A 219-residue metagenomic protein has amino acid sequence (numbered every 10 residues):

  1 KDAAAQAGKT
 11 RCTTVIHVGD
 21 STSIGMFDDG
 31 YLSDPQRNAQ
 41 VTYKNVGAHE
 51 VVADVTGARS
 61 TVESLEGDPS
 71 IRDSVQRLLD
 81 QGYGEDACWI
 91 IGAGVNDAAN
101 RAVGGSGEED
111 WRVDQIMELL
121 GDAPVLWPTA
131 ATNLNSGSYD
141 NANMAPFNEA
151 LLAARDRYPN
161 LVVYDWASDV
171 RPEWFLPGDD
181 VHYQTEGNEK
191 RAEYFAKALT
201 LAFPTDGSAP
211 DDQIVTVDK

Functional and structural regions predicted by a protein language model:
K1-V18, T22-D29, A202-K219: N-terminal secretory targeting modules
D2-A3, G47, E149, A153: Residue-level detector of intrinsically disordered, flexible termini and proteolytic processing junctions
C12-V18, T22-E109, S136, A145: Conserved SGNH/GDSL esterase-like catalytic core that processes O-acyl groups on lipids and polysaccharides
V41, Y164, R171-P172, Q213-K219: Hydrophobic transmembrane signal anchors and adjacent membrane-proximal interface regions, especially in viral
P69-P204: Alpha-helical cap/lid subdomain in secreted, periplasmic, or secretory-pathway luminal O-acyl-processing enzymes
